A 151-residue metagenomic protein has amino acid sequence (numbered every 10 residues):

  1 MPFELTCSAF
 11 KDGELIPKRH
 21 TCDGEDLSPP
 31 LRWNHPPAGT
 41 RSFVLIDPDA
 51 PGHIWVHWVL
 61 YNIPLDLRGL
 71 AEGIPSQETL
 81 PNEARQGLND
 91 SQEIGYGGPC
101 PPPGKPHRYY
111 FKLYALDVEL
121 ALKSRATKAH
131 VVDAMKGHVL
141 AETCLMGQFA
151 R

Functional and structural regions predicted by a protein language model:
M1-R151: N-terminus-centered regions that define maturation/targeting leaders and the start of the first functional domain
